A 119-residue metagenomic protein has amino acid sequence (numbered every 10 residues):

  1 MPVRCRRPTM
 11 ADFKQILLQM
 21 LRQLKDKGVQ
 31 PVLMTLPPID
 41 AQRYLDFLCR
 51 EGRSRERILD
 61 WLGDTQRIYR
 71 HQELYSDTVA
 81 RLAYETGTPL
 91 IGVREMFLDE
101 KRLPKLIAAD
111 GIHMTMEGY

Functional and structural regions predicted by a protein language model:
M1-E117: Alpha-helical cap/lid subdomain in secreted, periplasmic, or secretory-pathway luminal O-acyl-processing enzymes
